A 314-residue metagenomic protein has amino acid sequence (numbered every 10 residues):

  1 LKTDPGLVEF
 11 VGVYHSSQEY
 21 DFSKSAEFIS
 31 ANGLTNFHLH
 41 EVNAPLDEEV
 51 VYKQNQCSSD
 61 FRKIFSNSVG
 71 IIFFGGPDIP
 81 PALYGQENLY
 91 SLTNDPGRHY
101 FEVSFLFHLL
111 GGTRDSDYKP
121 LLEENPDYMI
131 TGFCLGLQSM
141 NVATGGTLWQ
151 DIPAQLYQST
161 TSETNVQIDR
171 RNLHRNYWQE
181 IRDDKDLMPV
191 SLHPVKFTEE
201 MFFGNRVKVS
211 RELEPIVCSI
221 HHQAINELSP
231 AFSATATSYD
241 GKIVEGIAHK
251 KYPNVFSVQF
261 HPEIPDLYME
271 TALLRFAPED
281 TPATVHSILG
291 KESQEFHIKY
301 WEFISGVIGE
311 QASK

Functional and structural regions predicted by a protein language model:
L1-F133, V142-W149, P153-V209, I216 (+5 more regions): N-terminal beta1-alpha1 cap of cysteine-dependent amidohydrolase-like domains
L137: Catalytic nucleophile loop
F256-F260: Active-site-proximal beta-strand elements of phosphoester/diester hydrolases
